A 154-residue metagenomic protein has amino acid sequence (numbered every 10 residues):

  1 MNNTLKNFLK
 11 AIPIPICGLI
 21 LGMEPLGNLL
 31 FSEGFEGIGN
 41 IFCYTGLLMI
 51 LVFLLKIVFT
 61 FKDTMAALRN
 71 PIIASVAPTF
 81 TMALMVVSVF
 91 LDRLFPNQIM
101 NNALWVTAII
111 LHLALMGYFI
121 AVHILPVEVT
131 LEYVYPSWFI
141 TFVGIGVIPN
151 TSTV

Functional and structural regions predicted by a protein language model:
M1-L5, L48-M65, L111-P126: Hydrophobic, membrane-facing alpha-helical anchors
N2-G27, K62-V89, W105-A108, I124-N150: Juxtamembrane helix-loop boundaries in multi-pass membrane proteins
F31-N102: Membrane helical hairpin/interfacial module
Y44, Y118, Y133-Y135: Sequence-level detector for tyrosine residue identity
V89-I124: A generic, well-ordered mixed alpha/beta core segment in the N-terminal half of proteins
